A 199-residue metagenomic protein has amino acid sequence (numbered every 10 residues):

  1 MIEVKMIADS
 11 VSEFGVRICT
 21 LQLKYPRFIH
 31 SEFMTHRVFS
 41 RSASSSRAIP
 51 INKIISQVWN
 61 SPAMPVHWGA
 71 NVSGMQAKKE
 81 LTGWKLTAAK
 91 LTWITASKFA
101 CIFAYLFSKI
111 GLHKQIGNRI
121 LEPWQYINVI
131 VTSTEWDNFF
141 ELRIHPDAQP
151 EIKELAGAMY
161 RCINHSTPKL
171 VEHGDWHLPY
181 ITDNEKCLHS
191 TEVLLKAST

Functional and structural regions predicted by a protein language model:
M1-T199: A conserved ligand/cofactor-binding region detector
